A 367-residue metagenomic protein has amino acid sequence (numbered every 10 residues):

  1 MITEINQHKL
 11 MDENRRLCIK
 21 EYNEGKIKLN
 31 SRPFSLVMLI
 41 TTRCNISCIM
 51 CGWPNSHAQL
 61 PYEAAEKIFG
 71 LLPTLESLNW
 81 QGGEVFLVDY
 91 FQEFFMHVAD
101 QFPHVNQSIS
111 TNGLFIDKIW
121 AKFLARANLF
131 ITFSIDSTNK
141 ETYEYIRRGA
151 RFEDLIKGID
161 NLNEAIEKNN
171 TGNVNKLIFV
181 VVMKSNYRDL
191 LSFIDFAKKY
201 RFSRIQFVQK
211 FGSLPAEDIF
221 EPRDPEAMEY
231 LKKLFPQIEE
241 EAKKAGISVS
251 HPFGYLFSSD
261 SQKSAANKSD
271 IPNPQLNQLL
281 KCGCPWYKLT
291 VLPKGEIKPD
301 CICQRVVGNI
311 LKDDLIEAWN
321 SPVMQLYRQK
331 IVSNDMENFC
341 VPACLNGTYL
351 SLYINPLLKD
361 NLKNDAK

Functional and structural regions predicted by a protein language model:
M1-S35, I46, N364: Flexible, acidic/Gly-rich N-terminal and inter-domain linker regions that tether and position cofactor-handling modules
I2, L10, L39, L60-E63 (+4 more regions): Radical SAM enzyme [4Fe-4S]-AdoMet core and its adjacent flexible, acidic and glycine-rich loops/tails across
N30-E63, C301-C303: Canonical Radical SAM [4Fe-4S] cluster-binding loop centered on the CxxxCxxC motif and its immediate flanking residues
C44, C48-C51, C282, G295 (+3 more regions): Short cysteine clusters
C44, I109, A197, L315: Conserved, mostly hydrophobic/aromatic
C51, L78, Q107, I131 (+1 more regions): Hydrophobic residues within beta-strands of alpha/beta enzymes
H57-S110, L114-R126: Conserved Radical SAM active-site core
Q275, I302-S351: Membrane-interface junctions of multi-pass transporters
